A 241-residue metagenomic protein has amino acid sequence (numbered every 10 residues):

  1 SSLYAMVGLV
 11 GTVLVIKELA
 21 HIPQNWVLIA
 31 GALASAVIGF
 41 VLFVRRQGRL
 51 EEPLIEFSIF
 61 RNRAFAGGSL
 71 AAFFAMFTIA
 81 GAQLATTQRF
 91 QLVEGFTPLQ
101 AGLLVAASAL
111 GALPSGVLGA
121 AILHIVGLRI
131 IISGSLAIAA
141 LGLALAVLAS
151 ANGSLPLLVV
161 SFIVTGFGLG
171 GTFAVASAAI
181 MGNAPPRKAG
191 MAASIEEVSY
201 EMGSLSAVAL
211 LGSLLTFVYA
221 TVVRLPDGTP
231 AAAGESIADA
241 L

Functional and structural regions predicted by a protein language model:
S2-A5, L9, V13-L14, W26-L28 (+3 more regions): 12-transmembrane solute porter fold
V15-P23: Short, hydrophobic transmembrane alpha-helix segments
S35, E94, T229-A232, L241: Single, functionally critical "micro-switch" positions that shape active/binding sites and transmembrane helices
F40-V44: Alpha-helical transmembrane segments
R45-E51: Membrane-interface capping segments at transmembrane-helix boundaries
A178, G234-L241: Transmembrane-helix exit segments and adjacent C-terminal regions of multi-pass membrane proteins
V222-G234: Hydrophobic alpha-helical transmembrane segments of membrane transport/permease proteins and related membrane-embedded
